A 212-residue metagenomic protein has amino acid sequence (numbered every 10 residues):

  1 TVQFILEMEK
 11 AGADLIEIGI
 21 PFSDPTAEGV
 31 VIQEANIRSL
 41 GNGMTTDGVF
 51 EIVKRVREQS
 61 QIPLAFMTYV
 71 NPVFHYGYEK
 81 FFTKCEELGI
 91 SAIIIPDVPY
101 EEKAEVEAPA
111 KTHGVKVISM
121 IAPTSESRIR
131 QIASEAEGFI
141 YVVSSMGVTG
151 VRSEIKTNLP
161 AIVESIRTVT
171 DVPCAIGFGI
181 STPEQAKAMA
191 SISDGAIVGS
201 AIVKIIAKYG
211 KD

Functional and structural regions predicted by a protein language model:
T1-M8, T124-S134, I176, I180-A196: Catalytic cores of alpha/beta
A11, L88, E135, V169 (+1 more regions): Structural motif
A13-P25, I90-I94, P99-E102, V142-G150 (+2 more regions): Glycine-rich phosphate-binding active-site loops on the catalytic face of alpha/beta enzymes
S23-E34, M44-K54, F74-K80, I95-T112 (+4 more regions): Active-site-adjacent beta->alpha loops and helix N-cap segments on the catalytic face of soluble alpha/beta enzymes
Q59-Y69, A110-M120, R167-G177: Short beta-strand/loop segments at the ligand-binding rim of alpha/beta enzyme cores
G114-G150: Histidine/lysine/aspartate-rich catalytic loop segments that bind and position anionic ligands
V142-G195: Active-site/ligand-binding-proximal alpha/beta "capping" segment
